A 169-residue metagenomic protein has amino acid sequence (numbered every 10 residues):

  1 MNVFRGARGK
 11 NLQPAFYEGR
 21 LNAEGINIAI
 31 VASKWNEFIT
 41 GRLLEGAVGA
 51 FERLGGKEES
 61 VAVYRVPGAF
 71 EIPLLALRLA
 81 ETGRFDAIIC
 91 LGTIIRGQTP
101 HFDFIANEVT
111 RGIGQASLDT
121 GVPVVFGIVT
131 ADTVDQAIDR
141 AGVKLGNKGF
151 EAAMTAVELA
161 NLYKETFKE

Functional and structural regions predicted by a protein language model:
M1-E24: N-terminal amphipathic/basic leader segments beginning at the initiator methionine
F4, F102, N107-E169: C-terminal binding/interaction regions
F16-P67: Glycine-rich phosphate/diphosphate-binding loop of Rossmann-like nucleotide-binding domains
A29, A62, D86-I88, V122-I128: Structural motif
K34-W35, T93-I94, V129-T133: Short, ordered loop/turn segments at secondary-structure junctions
Y64-T82, I128, V134: Glycine-rich oxoanion-binding loops at beta->alpha junctions
E71, L75-I113, E169: Glycine-rich phosphate-binding loop
